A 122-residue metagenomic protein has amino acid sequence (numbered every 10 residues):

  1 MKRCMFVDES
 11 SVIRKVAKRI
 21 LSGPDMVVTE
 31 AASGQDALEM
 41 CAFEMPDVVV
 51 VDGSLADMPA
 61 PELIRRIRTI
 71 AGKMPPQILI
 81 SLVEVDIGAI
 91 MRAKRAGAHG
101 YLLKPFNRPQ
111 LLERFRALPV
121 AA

Functional and structural regions predicted by a protein language model:
S11-T29: Two-component/phosphorelay signaling modules centered on CheY-like receiver
E30-V48: Acidic, metal-coordinating helix/loop segments flanking the phosphotransfer/catalytic sites of two-component signaling
E39, P61-M74: Short amphipathic alpha-helix used as the core "switch/output" element in two-component signaling
D52-S54: Active-site residues of response regulator receiver
A56, D86, P105: The feature encodes the CheY-like receiver
E62, E84-G100, E113: Alpha4 helix (beta4-alpha4-beta5 surface) of REC/receiver domains from two-component response regulators
I80-S81: Hydrophobic/aromatic residues positioned on beta-strands within the core alpha/beta folds
F106-F115: C-terminal output helix
